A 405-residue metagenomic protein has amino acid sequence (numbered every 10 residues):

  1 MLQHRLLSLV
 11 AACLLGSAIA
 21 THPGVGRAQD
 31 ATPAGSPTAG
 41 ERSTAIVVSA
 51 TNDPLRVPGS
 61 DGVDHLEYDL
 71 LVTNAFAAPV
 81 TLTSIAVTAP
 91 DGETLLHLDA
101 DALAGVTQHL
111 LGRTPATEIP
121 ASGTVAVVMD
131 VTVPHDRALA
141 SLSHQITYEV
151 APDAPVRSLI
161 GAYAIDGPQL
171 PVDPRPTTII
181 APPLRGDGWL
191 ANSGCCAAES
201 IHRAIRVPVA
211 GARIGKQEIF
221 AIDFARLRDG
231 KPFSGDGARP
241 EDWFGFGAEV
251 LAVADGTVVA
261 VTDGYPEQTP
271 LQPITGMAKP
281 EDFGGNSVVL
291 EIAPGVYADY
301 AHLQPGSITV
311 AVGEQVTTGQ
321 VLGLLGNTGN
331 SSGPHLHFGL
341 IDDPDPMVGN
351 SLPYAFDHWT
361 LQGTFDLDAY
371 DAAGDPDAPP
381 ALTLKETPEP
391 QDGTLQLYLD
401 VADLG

Functional and structural regions predicted by a protein language model:
T51-N52, G62-D69: Short, solvent-exposed loop/turn segments enriched in Ser/Thr/Gly
V72-P79, A89: Asparagine-centered strand-capping/turn motif at beta-strand->loop junctions
L96-A138: Intrinsically disordered, low-complexity Pro/Gly/Ser/Thr-rich segments with frequent PxxP/GP/PP motifs and embedded
T132-T178: Terminal connector regions
D173-N192, S200-A204, A212, G235 (+4 more regions): Acidic, glycine-rich catalytic/binding loops that coordinate metals and/or anionic ligands
F244-G245, T257-Q304: Zn2+-dependent peptidoglycan hydrolase active-site motif and core
L251, I292, V296-G319: Short histidine-centered loop motifs in beta-beta connectors
G256-V258, G313-L325: A structural signal for short beta-strand/turn segments enriched in small hydrophobics and glycine
